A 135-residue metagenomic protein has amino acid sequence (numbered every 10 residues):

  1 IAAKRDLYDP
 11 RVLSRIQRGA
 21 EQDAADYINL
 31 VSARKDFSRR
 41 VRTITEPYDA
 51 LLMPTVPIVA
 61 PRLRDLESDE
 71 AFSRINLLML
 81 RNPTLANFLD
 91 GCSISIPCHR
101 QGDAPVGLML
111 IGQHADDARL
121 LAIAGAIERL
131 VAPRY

Functional and structural regions predicted by a protein language model:
I1-S38, R42, S95-P105: Short helix-loop capping/hinge segments that flank enzyme active sites or metal/cofactor-binding pockets
I28, R39, F88-Y135: Structural helix-boundary/capping segments
I28-N29, A60-L80: Short, surface-exposed loop/helix-turn segments at secondary-structure junctions that function as lids/hinges flanking
Y48: An anion/phosphate-binding loop that grips the pyrophosphate of nucleotide cofactors and donors
V56: Short glycine-/small-residue-rich Rossmann-like dinucleotide-binding loops
L80-P83, Q113-H114: Glycine-rich phosphate/pyrophosphate-binding beta-alpha loops
